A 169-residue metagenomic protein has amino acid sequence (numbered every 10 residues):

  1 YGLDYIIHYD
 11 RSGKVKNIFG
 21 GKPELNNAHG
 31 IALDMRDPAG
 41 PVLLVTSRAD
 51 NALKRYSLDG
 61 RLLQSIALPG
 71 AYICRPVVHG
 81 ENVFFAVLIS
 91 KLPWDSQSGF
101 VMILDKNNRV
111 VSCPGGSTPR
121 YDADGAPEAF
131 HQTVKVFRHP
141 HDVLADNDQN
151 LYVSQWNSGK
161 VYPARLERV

Functional and structural regions predicted by a protein language model:
Y1-G2, R48-A49, L92-Q97, N157: Short, solvent-exposed loop/turn segments at conserved positions within beta-propeller repeat blades
L3, K22-L43, D50-N51, P69-V83 (+2 more regions): Beta-rich, blade/repeat-based domains predominating in secreted/periplasmic proteins but also intracellular
Y5-I7, N17, K54, Q64 (+2 more regions): WD40 beta-propeller blade core
Y9-K14, S57-R61, D105-N107, R165-R168: Short loop/turn segments that connect beta-strands within beta-propeller blades
K14-N26, N107-K135: Surface-exposed loop and turn segments in beta-propeller and other repeat-based domains that flank or scaffold
A39, V45, P69-A126: Loop/turn-rich, solvent-exposed surfaces of beta-rich toroidal or solenoidal domains
V136-V169: Blade-level signature of beta-propeller repeat domains, shared across WD40, Kelch, NHL, RCC1 and BNR/Asp-box propellers
